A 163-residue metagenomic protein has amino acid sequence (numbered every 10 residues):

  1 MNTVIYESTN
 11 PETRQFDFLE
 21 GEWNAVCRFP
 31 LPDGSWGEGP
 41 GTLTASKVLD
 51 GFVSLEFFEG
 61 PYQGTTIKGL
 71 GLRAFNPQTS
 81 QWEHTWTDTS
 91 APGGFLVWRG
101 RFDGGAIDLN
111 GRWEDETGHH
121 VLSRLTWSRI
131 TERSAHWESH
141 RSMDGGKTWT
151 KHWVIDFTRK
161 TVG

Functional and structural regions predicted by a protein language model:
M1-G163: Hydrophobic small-molecule pocket/channel-lining residues, especially in calycin-type beta-barrels
